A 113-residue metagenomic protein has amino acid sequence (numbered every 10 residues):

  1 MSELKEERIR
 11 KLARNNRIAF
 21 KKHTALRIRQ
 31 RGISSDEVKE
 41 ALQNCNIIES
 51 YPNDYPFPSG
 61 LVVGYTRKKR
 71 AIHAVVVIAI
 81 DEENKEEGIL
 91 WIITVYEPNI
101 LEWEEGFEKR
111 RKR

Functional and structural regions predicted by a protein language model:
M1-R113: Ribonuclease/tRNase effector modules and their secretory precursors
